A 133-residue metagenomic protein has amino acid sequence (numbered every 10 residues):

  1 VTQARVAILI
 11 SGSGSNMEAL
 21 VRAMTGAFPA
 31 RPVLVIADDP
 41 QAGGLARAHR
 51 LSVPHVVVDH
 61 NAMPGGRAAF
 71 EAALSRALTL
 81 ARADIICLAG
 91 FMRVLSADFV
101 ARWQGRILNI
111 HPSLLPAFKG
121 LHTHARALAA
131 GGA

Functional and structural regions predicted by a protein language model:
V1-A133: One-carbon transfer enzymes
